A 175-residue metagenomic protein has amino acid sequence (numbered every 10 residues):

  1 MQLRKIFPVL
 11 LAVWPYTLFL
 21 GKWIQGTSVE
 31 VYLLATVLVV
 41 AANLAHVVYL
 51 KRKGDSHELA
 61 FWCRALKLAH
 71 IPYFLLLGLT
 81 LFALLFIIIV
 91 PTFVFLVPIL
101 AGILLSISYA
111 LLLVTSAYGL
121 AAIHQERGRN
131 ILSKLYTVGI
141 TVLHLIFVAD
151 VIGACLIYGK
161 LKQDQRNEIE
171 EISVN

Functional and structural regions predicted by a protein language model:
Q2-L18: Alpha-helical transmembrane segments
F19-V31: Short, hydrophobic transmembrane alpha-helix segments
V29-A42, K67-H70, A101-L112: Alpha-helical transmembrane segments of polytopic membrane proteins
L38-H57: Canonical alpha-helical transmembrane segments
L44-Y49, Y109-G128: Alpha-helical transmembrane segments in multipass membrane proteins, preferentially the mid-helix core
A60-L79, V138-L145: Transmembrane alpha-helical segments of multi-pass membrane proteins
G139-G159: Hydrophobic, aromatic-rich membrane-embedded alpha-helical segments
A154-N175: Membrane-interface alpha-helices
